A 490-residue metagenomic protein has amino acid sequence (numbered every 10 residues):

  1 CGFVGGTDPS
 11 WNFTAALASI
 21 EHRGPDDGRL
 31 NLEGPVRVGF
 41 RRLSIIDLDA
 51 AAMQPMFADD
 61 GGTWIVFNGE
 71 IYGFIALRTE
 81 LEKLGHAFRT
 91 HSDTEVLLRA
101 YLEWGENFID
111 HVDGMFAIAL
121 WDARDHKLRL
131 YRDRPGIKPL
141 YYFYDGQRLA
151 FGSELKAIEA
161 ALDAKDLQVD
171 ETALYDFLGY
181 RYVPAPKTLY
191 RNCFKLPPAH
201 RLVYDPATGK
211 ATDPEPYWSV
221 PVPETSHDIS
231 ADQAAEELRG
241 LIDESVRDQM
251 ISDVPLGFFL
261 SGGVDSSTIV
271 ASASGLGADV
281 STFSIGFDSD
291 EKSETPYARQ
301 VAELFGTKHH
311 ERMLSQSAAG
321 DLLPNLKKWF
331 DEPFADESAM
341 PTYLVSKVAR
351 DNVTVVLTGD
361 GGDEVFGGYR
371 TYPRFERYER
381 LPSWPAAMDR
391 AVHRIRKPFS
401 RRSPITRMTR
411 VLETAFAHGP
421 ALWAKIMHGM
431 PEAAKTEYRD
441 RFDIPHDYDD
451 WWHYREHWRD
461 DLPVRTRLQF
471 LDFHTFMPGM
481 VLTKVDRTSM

Functional and structural regions predicted by a protein language model:
C1-D331, T342, S346: Cysteine-centered catalytic environments shared across enzyme families
G5, Q147, D205, Q300-H310 (+1 more regions): Glycine-rich active-site loop/lid subdomains used to bind and stabilize high-energy intermediates
